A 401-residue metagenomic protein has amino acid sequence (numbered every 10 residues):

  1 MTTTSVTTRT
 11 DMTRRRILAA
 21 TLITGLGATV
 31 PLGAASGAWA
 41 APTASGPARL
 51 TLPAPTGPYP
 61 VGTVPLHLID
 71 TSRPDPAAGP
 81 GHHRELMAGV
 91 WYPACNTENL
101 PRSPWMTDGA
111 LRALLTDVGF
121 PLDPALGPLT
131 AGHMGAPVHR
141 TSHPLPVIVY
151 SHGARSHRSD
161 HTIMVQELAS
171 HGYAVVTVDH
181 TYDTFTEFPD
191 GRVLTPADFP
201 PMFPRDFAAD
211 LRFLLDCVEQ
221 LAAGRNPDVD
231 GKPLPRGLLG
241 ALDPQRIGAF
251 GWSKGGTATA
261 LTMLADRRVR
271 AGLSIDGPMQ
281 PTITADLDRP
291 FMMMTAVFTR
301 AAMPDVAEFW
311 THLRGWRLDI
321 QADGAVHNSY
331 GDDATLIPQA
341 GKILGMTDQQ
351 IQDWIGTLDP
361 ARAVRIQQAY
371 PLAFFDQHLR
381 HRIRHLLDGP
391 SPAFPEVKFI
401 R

Functional and structural regions predicted by a protein language model:
M1-M12, I23-A28: N-terminal secretory signal peptides
R14-A19: N-terminal export leaders
P42-I148, Q350-P360: Domain-level recognition of soluble alpha/beta enzyme cores, biased toward histidine phosphatases/phosphomutases
P53, C95, D333-A334, P338-R401: Alpha/beta-hydrolase-fold serine-hydrolase catalytic core, especially in secreted/extracellular enzymes
V138-L145, Y150, A154-T186, A301: Short substrate-entry loop that stabilizes the transition state in hydrolases
A197-A241: Alpha/beta-hydrolase active-site loop
G256-A265: Short glycine-enriched nucleophile-adjacent loop and the immediately C-terminal alpha-helix near the catalytic center
R270-Y330: The feature captures the conserved acid-bearing segment of alpha/beta-hydrolase catalytic domains
